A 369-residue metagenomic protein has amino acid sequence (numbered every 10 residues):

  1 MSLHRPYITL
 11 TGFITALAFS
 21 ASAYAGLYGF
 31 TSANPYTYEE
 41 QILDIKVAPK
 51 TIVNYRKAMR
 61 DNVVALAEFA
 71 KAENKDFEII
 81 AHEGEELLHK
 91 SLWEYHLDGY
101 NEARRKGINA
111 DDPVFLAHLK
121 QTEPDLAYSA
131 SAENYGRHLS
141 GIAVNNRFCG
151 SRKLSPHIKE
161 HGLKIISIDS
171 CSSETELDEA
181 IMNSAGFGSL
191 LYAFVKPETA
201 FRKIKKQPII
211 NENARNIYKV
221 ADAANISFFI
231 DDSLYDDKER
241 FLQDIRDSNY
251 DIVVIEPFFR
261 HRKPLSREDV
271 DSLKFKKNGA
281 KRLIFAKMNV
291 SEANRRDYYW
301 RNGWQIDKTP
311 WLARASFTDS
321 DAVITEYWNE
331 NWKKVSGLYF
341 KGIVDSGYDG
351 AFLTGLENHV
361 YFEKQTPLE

Functional and structural regions predicted by a protein language model:
S2-T11: Bacterial N-terminal signal peptides that target proteins for export
G12-F13, A23: Cleavable N-terminal signal peptides
Y24-E369: Glycan-processing catalytic domains of CAZymes
